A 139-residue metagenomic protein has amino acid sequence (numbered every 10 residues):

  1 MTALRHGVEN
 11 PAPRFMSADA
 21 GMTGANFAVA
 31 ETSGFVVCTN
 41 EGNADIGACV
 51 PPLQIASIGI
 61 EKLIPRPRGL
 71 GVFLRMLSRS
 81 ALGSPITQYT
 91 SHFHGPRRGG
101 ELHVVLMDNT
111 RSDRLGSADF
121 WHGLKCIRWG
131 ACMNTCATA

Functional and structural regions predicted by a protein language model:
M1-D119: The feature marks the mature, well-folded catalytic cores of soluble enzymes
G69, R128, C132: Catalytic-loop motifs flanking and including active-site residues across diverse enzymes
G116-R128: Immediate flanking context of iron-sulfur cluster ligation sites
A131-A139: Iron-sulfur cluster-binding cysteine motifs and their immediate structural context in ferredoxin-like electron-transfer
